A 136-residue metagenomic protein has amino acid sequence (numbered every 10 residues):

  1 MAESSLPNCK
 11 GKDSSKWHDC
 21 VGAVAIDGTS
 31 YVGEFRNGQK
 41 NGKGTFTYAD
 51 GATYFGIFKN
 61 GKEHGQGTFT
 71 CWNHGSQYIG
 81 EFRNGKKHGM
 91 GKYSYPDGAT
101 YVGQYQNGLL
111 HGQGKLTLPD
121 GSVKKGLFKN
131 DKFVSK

Functional and structural regions predicted by a protein language model:
M1-K136: Glycine/tyrosine- and acidic-biased, solvent-exposed loop/turn segments at the edges of beta-strands
